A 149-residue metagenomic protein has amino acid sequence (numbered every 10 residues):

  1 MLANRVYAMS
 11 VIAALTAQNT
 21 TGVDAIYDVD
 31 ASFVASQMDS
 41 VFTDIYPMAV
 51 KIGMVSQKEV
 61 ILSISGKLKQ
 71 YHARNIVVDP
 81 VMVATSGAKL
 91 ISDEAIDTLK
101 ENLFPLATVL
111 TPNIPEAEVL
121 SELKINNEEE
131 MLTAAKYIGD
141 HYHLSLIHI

Functional and structural regions predicted by a protein language model:
M1-V78, M82-T85: Conserved N-terminal subdomain of the carbohydrate kinase-like
G22-D28, A88-D93, E122-N126: Short glycine-enriched, charge-decorated loop/helix-capping segments at active-site entrances that position
E59-V60, A84-K89, K100, E118-L120: Short, well-ordered, mixed-charge alpha-helical segments that flank or form enzyme active sites
I64-K67, L90-E94: Distinct, well-ordered alpha-helical segments
D93-I147: Conserved phosphate/ATP/ADP-binding segment of small-molecule kinases
